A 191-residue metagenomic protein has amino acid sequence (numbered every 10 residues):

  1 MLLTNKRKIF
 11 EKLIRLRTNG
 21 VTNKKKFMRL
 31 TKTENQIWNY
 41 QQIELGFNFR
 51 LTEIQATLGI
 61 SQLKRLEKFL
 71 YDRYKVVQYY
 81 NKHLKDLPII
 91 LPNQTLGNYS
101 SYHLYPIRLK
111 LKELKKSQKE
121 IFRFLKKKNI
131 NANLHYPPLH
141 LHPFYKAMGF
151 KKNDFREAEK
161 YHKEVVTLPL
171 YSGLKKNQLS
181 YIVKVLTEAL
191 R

Functional and structural regions predicted by a protein language model:
M1-L2: Glycine-rich phosphate-binding loop of ATP-grasp-fold ATP-dependent ligases
N5-R191: PLP-dependent aminotransferase class I/II
